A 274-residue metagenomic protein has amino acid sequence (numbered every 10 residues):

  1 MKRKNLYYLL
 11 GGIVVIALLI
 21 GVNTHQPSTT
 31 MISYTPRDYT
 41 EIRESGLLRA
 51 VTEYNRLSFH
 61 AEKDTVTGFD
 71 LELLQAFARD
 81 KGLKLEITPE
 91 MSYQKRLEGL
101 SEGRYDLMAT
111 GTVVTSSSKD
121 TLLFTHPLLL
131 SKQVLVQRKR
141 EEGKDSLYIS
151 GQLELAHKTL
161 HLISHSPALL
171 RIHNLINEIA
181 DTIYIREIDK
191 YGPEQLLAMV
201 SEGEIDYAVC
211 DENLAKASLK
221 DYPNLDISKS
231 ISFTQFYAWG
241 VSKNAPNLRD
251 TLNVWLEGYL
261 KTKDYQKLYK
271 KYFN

Functional and structural regions predicted by a protein language model:
K2-Y8, P27-T112, S116, D120 (+1 more regions): Extracytoplasmic small-molecule ligand-binding "clamshell" domains of the periplasmic binding protein/Venus flytrap
Y8-N23: Hydrophobic membrane-insertion alpha-helices, especially the h-region of bacterial N-terminal signal peptides
I20-S33, L71-D80, R138-P167, F236-N274: Extended ligand-binding regions for polar small-molecule ligands
Y54, L129-Q137, E142, D189 (+4 more regions): Periplasmic-binding protein-like
H60-A61, L74-K84, E154, S166-K190 (+3 more regions): Ligand-binding cleft/hinge of the Venus flytrap
L71-R79, Q94, E98, E102 (+8 more regions): Solvent-exposed, polar/charged alpha-helical surfaces in well-ordered, non-transmembrane soluble domains, broadly
Q94, E98, T110-T121, R171-E178 (+1 more regions): A ligand-binding cleft/hinge motif common to bilobed small-molecule-binding domains
